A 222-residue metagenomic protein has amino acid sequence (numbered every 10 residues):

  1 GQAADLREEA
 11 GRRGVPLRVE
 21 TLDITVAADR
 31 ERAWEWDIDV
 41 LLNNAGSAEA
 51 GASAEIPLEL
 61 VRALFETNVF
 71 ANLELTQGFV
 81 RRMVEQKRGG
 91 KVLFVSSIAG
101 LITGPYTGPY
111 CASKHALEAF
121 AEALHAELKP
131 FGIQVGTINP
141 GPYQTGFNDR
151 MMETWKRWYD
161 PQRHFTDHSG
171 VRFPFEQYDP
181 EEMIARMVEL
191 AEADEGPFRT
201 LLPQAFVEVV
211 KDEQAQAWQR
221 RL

Functional and structural regions predicted by a protein language model:
G1-I38: Short-chain dehydrogenase/reductase
N44-E49: Conserved NAD(P)H cofactor-binding loop of Rossmann-fold oxidoreductase domains
A52-S53, L60-R62: Substrate-binding pocket helix/loop in short-chain dehydrogenase/reductase
I56, T103-C111, A123: Active-site loop-to-helix junction immediately N-terminal to the catalytic Tyr of the SDR YXXXK motif in Rossmann-fold
T76, S113: Active-site helix of classical SDR
S97: Residue(s) in the substrate-gating loop at a strand-loop-helix junction that position the organic substrate next
P130-P197: SDR active-site lid
